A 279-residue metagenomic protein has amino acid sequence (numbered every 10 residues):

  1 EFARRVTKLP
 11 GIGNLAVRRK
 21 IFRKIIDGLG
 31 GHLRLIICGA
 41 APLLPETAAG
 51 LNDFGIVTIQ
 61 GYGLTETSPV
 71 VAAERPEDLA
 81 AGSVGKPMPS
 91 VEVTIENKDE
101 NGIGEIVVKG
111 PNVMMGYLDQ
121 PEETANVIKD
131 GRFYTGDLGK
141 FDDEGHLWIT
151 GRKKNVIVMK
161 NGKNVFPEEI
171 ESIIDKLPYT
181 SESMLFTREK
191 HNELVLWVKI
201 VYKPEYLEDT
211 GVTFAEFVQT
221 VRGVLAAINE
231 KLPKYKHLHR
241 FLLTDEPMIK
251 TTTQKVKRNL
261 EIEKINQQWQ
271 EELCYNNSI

Functional and structural regions predicted by a protein language model:
E1-R34, K199-N229: Alpha-helical "lid/cap" subdomains adjacent to substrate-binding clefts that gate access and reposition the ligand
G13, V17-L147, K153-V156, K176: Conserved AMP-binding/adenylate-forming
L35-I37, V198-K199, R240-T244: Extended hydrophobic secondary-structure segments that form protein cores and membrane-embedded regions
P42-L43, E189-K190, K203-P204, T244-K250: Short, internal active-site loops enriched in acidic
V91, G104, L194-L196, T252: Change "...and in nucleic-acid phosphodiester-cleaving endonucleases..." to "...and in nucleic-acid processing enzymes
G110, M115-G116, L138-K234: AMP-binding/adenylate-forming catalytic core of the ANL superfamily
M184-T187, A226-I279: Conserved C-terminal "lid"/linker of ANL adenylate-forming enzymes
